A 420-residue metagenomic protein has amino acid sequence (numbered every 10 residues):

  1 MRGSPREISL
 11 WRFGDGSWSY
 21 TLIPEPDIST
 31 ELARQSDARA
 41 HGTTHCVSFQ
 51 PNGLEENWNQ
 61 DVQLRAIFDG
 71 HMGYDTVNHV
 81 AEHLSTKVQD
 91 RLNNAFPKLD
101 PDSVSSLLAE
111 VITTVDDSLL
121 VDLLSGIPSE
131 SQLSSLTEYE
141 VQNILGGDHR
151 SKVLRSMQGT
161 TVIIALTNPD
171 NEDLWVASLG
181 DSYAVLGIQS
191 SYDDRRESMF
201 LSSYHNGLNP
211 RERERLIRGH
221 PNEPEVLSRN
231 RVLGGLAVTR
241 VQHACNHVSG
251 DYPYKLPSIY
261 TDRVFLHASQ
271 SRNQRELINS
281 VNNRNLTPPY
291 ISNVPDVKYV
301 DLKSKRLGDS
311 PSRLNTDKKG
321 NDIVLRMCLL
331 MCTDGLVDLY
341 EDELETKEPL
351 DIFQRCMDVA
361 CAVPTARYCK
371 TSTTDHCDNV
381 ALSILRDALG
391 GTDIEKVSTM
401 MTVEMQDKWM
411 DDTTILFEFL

Functional and structural regions predicted by a protein language model:
M1-L420: PP2C/PPM-type serine/threonine phosphatase catalytic domain
